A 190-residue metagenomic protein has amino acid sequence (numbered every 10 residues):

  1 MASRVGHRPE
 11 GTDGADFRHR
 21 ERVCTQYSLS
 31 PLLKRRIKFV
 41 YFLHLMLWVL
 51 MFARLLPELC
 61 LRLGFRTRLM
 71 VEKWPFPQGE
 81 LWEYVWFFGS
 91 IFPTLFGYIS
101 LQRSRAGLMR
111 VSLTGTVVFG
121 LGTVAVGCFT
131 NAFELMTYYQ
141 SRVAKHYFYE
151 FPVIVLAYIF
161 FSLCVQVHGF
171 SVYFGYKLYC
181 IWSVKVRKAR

Functional and structural regions predicted by a protein language model:
M1-L101, G107-R190: Topology signature of small-to-medium multi-pass alpha-helical membrane proteins
